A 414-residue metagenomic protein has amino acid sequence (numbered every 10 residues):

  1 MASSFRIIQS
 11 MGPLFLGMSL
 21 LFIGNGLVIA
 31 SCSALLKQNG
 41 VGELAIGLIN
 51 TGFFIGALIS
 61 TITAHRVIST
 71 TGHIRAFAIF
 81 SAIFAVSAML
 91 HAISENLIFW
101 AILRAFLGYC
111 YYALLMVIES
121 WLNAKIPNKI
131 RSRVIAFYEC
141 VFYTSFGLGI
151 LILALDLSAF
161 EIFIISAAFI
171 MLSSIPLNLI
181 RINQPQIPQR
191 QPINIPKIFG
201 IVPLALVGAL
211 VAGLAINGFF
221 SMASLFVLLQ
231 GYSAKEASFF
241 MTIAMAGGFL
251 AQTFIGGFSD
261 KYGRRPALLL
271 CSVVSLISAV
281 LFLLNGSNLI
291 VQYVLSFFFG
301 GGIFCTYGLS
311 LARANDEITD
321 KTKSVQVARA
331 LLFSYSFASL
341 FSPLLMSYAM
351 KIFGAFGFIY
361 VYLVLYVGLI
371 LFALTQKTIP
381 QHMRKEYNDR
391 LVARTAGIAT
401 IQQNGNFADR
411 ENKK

Functional and structural regions predicted by a protein language model:
M1-R6, P185-P192, Q376-K414: Intrinsic disorder in cytosolic terminal tails and internal cytosolic loops of multi-pass membrane transporters
S4-F54, V202-A205, N217-Q230, A237: Helix-loop boundary and gating motifs at the non-cytosolic
S60-G72, L153-L157, A251-G263, M350-K351: Helix-to-loop junctions at the C-terminal end of transmembrane segments in multipass secondary transporters
R75-L90, A167, P266-L281, L363: Structural signature of the two symmetry-related core transmembrane helices
I98-F106, I290-F298: Paired small-residue
A105-C140: Cytoplasmic helix-loop-helix junction between adjacent transmembrane helices in 12-TM secondary transporters
A113-I126, F304-T319: Intracellular juxtamembrane helix-capping segments at the cytosolic ends of symmetry-related transmembrane helices
L153-L157, A167-I187, L369-K377: C-terminal membrane-cytosol helix-exit motif in multi-pass small-molecule transporters
